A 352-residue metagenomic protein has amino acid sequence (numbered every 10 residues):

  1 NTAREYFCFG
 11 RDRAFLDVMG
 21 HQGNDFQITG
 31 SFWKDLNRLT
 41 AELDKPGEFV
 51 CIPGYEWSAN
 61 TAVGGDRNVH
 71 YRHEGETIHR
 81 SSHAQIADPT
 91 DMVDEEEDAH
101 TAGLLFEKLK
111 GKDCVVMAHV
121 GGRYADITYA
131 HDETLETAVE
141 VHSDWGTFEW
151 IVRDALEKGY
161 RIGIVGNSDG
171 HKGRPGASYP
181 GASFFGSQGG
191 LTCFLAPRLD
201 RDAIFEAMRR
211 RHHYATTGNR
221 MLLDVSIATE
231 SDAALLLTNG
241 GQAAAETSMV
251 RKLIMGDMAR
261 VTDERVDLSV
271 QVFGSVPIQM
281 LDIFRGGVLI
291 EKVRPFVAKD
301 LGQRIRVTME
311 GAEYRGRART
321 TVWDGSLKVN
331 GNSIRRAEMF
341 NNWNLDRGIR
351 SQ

Functional and structural regions predicted by a protein language model:
N1-G111: A metal-dependent hydrolase metal-coordination microenvironment
D17-G23, V50-G54, N68-H70, V115-A118 (+4 more regions): Structural recognition of the beta-strand scaffold that forms the well-ordered cores of secreted hydrolase catalytic
N24-F26, E56-S58, G121-G122, W145 (+1 more regions): Catalytic metal-binding/acid-base residues of hydrolase active sites
R38-T40, Y124-A130, L135-T137, E149-Q352: C-terminal functional module detector
G54-Y55, R72, H119-G121, S143-W145 (+2 more regions): Fold-independent oxyanion-binding glycine-rich loops and adjacent beta-strand/coil segments at enzyme active sites
T101-I151: Glycine/proline-rich, flexible active-site/cofactor-binding loop segments that harbor closely spaced acidic
